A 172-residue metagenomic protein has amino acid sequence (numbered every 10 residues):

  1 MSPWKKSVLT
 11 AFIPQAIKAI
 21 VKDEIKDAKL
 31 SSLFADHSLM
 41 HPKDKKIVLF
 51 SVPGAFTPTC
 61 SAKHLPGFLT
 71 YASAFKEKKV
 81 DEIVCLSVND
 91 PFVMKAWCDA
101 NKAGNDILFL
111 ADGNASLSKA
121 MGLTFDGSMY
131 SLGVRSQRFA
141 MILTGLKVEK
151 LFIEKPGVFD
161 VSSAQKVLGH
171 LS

Functional and structural regions predicted by a protein language model:
M1-S172: Chalcogenol-based redox active-site neighborhoods
